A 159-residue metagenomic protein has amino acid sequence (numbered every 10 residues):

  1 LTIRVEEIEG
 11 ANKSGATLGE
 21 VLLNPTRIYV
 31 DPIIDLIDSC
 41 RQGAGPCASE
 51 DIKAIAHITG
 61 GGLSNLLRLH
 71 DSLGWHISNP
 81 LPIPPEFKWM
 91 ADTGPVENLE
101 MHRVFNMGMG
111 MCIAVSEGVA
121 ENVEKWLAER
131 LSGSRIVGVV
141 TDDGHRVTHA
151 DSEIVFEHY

Functional and structural regions predicted by a protein language model:
L1-A11: Phosphate/diphosphate-binding glycine-rich loops and adjacent basic-rich segments that engage nucleotide
G10-L22, R27-Y159: Glycine-/charge-enriched secondary-structure boundary and capping motifs
